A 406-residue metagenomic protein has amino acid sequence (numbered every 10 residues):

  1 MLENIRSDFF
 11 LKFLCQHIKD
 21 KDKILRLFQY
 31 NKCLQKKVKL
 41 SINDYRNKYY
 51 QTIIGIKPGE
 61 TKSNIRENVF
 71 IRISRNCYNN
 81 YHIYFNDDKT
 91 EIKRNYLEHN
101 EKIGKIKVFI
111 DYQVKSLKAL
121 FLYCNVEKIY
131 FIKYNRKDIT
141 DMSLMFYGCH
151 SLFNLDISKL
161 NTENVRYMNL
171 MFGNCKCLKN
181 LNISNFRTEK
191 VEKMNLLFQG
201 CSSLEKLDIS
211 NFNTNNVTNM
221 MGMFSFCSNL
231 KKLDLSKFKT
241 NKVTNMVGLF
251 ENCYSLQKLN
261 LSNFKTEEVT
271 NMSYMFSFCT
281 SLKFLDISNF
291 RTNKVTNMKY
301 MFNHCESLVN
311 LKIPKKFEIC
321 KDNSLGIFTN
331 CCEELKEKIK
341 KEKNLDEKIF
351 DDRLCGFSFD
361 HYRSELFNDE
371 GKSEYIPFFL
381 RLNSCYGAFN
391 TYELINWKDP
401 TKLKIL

Functional and structural regions predicted by a protein language model:
M1, H17, Q29, L152 (+5 more regions): A general, composition-driven signal for non-globular sequence regions
M1-I139, K312-L406: N-terminal capping/linker segments that flank leucine-rich repeat
N4, I110-D111, L120-F121, F131-R136 (+16 more regions): Hydrophobic anchor residues at the C-terminal helix/turn of individual leucine-rich repeat
S7-L11, K21-N31, I139, V165 (+5 more regions): Generic preference for well-ordered alpha-helical elements
I92-K93, I106, L117, I129 (+20 more regions): Canonical leucine-rich repeat
S116-Y123, T140-H150, R166-K176, E192-C201 (+10 more regions): Core hydrophobic positions of leucine-rich repeats
N125-K128, D138-I139, H150-N154, T162 (+12 more regions): Canonical position 11/12 of the leucine-rich repeat
G200, K232, K258, T292 (+3 more regions): Positively charged, low-complexity intrinsically disordered regions
